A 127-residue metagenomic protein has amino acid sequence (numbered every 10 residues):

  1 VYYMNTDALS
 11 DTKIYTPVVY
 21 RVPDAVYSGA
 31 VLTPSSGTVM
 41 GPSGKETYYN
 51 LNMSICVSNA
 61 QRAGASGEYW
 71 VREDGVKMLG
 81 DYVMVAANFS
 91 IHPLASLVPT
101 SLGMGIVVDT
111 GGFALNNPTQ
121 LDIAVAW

Functional and structural regions predicted by a protein language model:
Y2-N5, I123: Generic detector of short, aliphatic-rich beta-strand segments that form the cores of beta-sheets in diverse domain
S10-W127: Solvent-exposed, well-ordered loop and adjacent helix/strand elements within mature globular domains that form
